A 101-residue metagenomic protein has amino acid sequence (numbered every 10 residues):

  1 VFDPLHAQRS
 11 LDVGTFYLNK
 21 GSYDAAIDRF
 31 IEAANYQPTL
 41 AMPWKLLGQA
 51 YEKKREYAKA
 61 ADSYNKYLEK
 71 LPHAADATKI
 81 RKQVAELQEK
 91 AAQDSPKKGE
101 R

Functional and structural regions predicted by a protein language model:
V1-R9: TPR-adjacent "capping" and linker segments in tetratricopeptide-repeat scaffold/adaptor proteins
D12, L46, I80-Q83: Canonical tetratricopeptide repeat
K66-R101: Terminal, low-structured helical/coil segments at or just beyond the last alpha-helical repeat
